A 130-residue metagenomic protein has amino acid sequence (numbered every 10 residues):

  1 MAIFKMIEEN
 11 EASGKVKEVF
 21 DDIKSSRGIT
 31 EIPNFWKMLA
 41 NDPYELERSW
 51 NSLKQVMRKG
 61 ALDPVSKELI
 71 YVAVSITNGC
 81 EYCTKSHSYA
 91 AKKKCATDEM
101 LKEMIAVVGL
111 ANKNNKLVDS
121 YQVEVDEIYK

Functional and structural regions predicted by a protein language model:
M1-K130: Hydrophobic alpha-helical segments
